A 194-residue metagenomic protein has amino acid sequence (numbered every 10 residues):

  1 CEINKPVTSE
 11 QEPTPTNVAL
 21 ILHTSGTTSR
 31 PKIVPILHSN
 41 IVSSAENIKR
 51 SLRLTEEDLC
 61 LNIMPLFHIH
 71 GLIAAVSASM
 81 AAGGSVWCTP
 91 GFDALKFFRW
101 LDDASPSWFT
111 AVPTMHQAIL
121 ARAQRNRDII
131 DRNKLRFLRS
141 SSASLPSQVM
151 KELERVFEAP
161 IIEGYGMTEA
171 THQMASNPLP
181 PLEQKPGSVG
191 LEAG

Functional and structural regions predicted by a protein language model:
C1, K32-P35, N62, G84-G91 (+1 more regions): Short beta-strand->loop structural element characteristic of the AMP-binding/adenylate-forming
K5-H23, R30, R53-L59: Conserved pre-ATP/AMP-binding loop-to-beta segment of ANL
V18, H23-T27, C60, L66 (+5 more regions): Conserved S/T- and glycine-rich ATP-binding loop of Class I adenylate-forming
A19-E46: Conserved AMP-binding A3 loop
V42-L59, F67-S107, A118, R122-R125: Conserved AMP-binding/adenylation subdomain of ANL enzymes
P106-A111, L120-Q184: Gly/Ser/Thr-rich phosphate-binding loop
P186-A193: Short Gly/Pro-enriched turn/cap motifs at secondary-structure boundaries
